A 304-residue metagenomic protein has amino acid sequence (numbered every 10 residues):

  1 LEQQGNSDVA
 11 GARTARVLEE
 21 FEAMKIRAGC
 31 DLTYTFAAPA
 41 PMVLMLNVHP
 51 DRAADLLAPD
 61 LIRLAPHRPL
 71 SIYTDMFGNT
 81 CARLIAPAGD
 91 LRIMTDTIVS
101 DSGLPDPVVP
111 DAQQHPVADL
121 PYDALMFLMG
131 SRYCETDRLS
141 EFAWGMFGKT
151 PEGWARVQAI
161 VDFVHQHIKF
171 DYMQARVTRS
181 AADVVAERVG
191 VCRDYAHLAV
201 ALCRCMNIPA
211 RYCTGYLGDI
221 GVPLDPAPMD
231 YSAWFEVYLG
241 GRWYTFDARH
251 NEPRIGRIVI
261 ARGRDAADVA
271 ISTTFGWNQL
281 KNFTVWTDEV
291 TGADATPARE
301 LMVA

Functional and structural regions predicted by a protein language model:
L1-A23: Short, Lys/Arg-enriched N-terminal segments with co-localized hydrophobic residues within the first ~10-30 amino acids
G5, H49, L120-Y122, E152 (+1 more regions): Generic structural signal for alpha-helix starts
E20-A112: Intrinsically disordered, low-complexity N-terminal segments that are enriched in acidic
F36, I93, V99-G103, A118-G190 (+3 more regions): Secondary-structure boundary elements
G89, D96, T150, L224-P226: Glycine-centered loop/turn motifs
V109-P121: Short, His- and charge-rich active-site/binding loops that engage polyanionic ligands
D162, D194-N282: Hydrophobic/aromatic-rich core segments of domains that either
A261, L301-M302: Hydrophobic helices that insert into or interface with lipid environments
